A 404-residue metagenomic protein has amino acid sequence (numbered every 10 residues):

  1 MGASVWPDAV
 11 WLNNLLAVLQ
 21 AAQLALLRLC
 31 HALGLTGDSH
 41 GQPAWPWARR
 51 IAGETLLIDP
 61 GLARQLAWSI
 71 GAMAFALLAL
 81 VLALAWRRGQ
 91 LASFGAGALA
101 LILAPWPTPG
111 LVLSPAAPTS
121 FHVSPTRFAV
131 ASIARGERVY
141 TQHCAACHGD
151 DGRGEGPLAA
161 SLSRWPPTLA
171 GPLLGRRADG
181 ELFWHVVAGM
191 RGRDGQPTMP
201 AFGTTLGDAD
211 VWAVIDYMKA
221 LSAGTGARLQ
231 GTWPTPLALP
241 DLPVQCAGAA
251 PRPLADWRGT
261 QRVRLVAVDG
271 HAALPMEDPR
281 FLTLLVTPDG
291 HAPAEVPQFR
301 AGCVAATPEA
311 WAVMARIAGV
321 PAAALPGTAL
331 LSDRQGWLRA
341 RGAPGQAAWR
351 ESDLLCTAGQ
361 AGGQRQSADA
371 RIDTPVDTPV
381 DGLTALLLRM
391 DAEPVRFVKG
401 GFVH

Functional and structural regions predicted by a protein language model:
L78, W184, G203-G226, R389-A392: C-terminal capping alpha-helices of c-type cytochrome domains
A116-V139: Electrostatic cytochrome c docking/interface patches
G136, Y140-D150, M199, V214-M218: The canonical Cys-X-X-Cys-His
E137, R153-F183: Gly/Gly-Pro-rich "capping" loops immediately C-terminal to redox-active cysteine motifs in periplasmic/lumenal
A160-S163, H185-W212: Axial heme c-ligation environment in periplasmic c-type cytochrome domains
G195, H291-R334: Short, internal strand/loop/helix patches that form the active-site neighborhood or redox-interaction surface
R228, Q261-R262, G319-H404: Thiol-/selenol-based redox modules, centered on thioredoxin-like and closely related oxidoreductase domains
L254-P288: Short active-site neighborhood of thiol/selenol oxidoreductases, capturing the structured segment around
